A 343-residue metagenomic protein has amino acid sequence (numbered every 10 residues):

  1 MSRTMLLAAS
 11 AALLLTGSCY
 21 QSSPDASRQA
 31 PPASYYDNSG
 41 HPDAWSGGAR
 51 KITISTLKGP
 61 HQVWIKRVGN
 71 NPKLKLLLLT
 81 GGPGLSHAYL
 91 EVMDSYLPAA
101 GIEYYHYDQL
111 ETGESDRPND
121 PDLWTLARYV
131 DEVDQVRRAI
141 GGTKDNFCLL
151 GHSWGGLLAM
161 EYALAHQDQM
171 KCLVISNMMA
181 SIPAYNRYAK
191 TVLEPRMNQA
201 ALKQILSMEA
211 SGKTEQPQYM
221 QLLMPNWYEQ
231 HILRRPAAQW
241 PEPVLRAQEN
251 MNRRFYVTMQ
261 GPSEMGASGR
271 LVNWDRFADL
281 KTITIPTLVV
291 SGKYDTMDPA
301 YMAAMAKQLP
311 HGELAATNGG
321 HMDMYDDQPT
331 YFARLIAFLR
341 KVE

Functional and structural regions predicted by a protein language model:
N38-Q62: N-terminal cap/lid segment of alpha/beta-hydrolase-fold proteins
H61-R117: Conserved HGGG/HGGXW glycine-rich cap/lid loop of the alpha/beta-hydrolase fold
Q109-L150, W154: Active-site loop/oxyanion-hole signature of alpha/beta-hydrolase fold enzymes
D145-Y188: Conserved hydrolase catalytic core segment
L173-T214: Flexible "cap/lid" loop of the alpha/beta hydrolase fold
K203-K281, I285: Alpha/beta-hydrolase
F277-G319: Conserved loop-alpha-helix segment in the C-terminal half of the alpha/beta-hydrolase fold that carries the catalytic
H311-E343: Catalytic active-site module of serine/aspartate enzymes centered on a nucleophile-bearing elbow/loop
